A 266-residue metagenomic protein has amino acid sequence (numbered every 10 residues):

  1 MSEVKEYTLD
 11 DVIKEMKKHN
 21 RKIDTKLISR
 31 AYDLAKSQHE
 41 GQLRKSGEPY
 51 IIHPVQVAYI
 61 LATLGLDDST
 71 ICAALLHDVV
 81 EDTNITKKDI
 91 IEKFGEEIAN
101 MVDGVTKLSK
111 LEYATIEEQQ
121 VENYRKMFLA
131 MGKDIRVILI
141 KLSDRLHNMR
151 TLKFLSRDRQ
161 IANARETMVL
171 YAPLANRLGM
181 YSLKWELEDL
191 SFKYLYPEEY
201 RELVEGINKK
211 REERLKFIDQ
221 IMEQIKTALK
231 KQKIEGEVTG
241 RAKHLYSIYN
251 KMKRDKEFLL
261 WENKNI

Functional and structural regions predicted by a protein language model:
M1-I266: Active-site helical microenvironments for divalent-metal-assisted chemistry
